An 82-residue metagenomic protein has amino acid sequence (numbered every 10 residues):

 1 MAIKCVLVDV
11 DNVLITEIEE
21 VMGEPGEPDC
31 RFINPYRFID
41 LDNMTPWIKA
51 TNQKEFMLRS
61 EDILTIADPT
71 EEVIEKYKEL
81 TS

Functional and structural regions predicted by a protein language model:
M1-S82: Conserved RNA-binding domains used in RNP assembly and mRNA/RNA metabolism
